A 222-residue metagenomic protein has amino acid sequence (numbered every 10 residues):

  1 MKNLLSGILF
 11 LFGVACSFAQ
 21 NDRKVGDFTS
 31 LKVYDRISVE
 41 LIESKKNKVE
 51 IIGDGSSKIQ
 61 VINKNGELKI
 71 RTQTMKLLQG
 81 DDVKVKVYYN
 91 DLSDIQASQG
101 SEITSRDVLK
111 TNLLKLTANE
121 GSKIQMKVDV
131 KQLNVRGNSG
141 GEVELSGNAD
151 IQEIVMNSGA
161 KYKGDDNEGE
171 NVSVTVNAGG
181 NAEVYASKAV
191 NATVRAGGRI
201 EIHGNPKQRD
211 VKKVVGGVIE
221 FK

Functional and structural regions predicted by a protein language model:
M1-K222: Intrinsically disordered, low-complexity terminal regions
